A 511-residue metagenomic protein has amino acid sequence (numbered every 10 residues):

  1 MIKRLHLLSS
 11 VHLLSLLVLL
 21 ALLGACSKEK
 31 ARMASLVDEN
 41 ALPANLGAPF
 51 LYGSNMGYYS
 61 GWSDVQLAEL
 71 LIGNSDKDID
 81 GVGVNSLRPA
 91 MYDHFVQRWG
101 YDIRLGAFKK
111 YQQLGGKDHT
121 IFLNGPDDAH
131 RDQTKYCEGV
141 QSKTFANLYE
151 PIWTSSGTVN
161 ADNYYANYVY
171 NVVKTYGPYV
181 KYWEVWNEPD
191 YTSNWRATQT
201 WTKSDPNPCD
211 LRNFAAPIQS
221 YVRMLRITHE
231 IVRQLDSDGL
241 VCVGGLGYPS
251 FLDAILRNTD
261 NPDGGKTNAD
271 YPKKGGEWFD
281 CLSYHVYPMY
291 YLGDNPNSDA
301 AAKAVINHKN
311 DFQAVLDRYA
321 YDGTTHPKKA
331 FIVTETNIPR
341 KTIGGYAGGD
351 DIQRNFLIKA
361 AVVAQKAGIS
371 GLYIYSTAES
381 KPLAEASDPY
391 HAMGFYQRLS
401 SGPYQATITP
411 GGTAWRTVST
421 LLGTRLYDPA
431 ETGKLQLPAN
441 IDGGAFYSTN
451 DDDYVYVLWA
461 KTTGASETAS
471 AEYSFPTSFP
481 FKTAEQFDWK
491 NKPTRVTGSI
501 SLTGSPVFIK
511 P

Functional and structural regions predicted by a protein language model:
H12-L22: Bacterial N-terminal signal peptides
L20-A44: Bacterial Sec-dependent N-terminal signal peptides
L36-G177, E184-V185, D190-A215, P296: N-terminal substrate-binding region of glycoside hydrolase catalytic domains
L51-G57, G83-D93, D118-N124, K181-V185 (+6 more regions): Structural recognition of the beta-strand scaffold that forms the well-ordered cores of secreted hydrolase catalytic
I218-A360, A367-I369: Noncatalytic carbohydrate-binding groove/subsite architecture in carbohydrate-active enzymes
R340-V418, E431-P438: Aromatic/acidic polysaccharide-binding cleft in carbohydrate-active enzymes
K434-P480: Carbohydrate-binding surface patches
T494-P511: C-terminal beta-strand-rich structural cap/linker in extracellular carbohydrate-active enzymes
